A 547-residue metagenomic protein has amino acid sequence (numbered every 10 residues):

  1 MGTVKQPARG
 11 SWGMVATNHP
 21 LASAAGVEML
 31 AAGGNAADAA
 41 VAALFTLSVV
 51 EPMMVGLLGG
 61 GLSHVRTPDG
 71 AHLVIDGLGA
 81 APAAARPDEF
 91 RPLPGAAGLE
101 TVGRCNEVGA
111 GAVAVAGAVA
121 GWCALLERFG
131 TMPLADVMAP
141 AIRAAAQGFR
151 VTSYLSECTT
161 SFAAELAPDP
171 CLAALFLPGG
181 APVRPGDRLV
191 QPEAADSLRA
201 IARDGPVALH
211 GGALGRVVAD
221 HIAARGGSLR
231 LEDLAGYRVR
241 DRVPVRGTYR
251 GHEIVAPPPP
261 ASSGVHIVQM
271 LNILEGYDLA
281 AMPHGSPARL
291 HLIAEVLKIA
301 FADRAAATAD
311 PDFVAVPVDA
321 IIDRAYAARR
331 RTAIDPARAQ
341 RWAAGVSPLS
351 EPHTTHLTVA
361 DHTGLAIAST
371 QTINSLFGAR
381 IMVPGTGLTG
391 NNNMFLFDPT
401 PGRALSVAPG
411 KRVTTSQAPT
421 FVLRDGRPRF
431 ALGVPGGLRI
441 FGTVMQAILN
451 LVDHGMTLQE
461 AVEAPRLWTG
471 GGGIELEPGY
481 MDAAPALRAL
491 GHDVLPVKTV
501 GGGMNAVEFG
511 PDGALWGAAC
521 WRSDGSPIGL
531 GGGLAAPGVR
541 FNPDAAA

Functional and structural regions predicted by a protein language model:
M1-A24, E28, A36-G205, L209-G211 (+5 more regions): Noncatalytic scaffold domains of N-terminal-nucleophile
A37-L44, A135-A146, R216-D220, H284-K298 (+2 more regions): Short, well-structured alpha-helical segments that form the helix of a local strand-helix-strand
V49-I75, A96, S228-R230, L365-F430 (+1 more regions): Active-site rim segments in enzyme catalytic domains, especially the processed small/beta chain of N-terminal
V55-G56, G60-T67, T355-V359, P419-F421 (+2 more regions): Short beta-strand scaffold segments in enzyme catalytic cores
C171, G276-I373, G385-T386, N393 (+1 more regions): Internal maturation/activation junctions in enzymes
D241, E351-T354, L376, T415-Q417 (+1 more regions): Short, small/polar residue-rich loop motifs at catalytic or cofactor-binding pockets
K411, V444, D453-T499: Extended C-terminal subregions enriched in glycine
